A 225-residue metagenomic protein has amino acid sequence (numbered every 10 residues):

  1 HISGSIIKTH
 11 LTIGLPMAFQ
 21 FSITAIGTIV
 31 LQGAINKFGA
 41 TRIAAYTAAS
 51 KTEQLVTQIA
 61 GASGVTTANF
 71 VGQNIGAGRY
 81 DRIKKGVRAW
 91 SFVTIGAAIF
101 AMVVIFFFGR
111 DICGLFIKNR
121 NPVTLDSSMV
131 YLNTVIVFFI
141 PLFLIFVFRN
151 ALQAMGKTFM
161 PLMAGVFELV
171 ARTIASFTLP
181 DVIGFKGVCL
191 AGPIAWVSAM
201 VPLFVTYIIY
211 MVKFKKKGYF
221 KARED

Functional and structural regions predicted by a protein language model:
H1-L15, V71-V137, L179-D225: Short alpha-helical transmembrane segments in multi-pass integral membrane proteins
I2-V30, I35, L55, I59 (+4 more regions): Hydrophobic faces of transmembrane alpha-helices in multi-pass small-molecule transporters and flippases across diverse
I7-T9, R42, L55-G61, V65 (+3 more regions): Hydrophobic alpha-helical transmembrane segments of integral membrane proteins, especially multi-pass transporters
M17, F21, I29, G33 (+6 more regions): Transmembrane alpha-helix boundary and packing residues in multipass membrane permease domains and related
Q20, G27-T28, S63-T67, L142-F148 (+3 more regions): Juxtamembrane/interfacial segments around transmembrane helices
S22-L55, Q73, D111-N121, T178 (+1 more regions): Helix-terminus/linker motif at the lipid-water interface of multi-pass membrane proteins
A45-G109, L142-A164: Small-residue-rich hydrophobic transmembrane alpha-helices
G61-G64, V135-A154, M160-A175, V188-F204: Short runs within selected transmembrane alpha-helices of multi-pass transporters and secretion channels
